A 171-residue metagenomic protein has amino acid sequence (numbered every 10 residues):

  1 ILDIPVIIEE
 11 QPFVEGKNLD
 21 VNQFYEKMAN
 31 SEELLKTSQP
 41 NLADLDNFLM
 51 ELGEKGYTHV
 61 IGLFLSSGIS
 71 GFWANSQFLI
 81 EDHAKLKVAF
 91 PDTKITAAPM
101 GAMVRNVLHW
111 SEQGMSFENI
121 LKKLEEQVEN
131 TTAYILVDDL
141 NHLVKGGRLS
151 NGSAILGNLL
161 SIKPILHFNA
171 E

Functional and structural regions predicted by a protein language model:
I1-D3, E10-E26: N-terminal glycine-rich anion-binding loops that anchor highly charged ligand groups
I1-Q11, S31-L35, M50, K55 (+3 more regions): Mixed-charge interfacial surface used for oligomerization/domain docking and macromolecular partner engagement
N18-N41: Phosphate/nucleotide-donor binding subsite
P40-L52: A short, well-structured juxtamembrane/interface segment
